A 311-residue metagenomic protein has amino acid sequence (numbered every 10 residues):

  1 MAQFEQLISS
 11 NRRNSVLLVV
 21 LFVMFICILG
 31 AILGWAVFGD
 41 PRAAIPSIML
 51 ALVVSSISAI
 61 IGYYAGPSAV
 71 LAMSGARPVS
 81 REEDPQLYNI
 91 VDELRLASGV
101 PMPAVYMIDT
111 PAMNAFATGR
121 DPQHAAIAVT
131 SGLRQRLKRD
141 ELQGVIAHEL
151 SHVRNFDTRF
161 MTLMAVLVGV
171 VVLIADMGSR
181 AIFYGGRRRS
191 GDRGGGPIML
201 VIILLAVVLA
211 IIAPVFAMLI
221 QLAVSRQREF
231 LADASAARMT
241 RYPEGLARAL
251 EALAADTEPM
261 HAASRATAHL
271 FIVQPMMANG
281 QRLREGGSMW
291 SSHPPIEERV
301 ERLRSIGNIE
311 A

Functional and structural regions predicted by a protein language model:
M1-M24, A36-D40, I45-M49, V53-I202 (+1 more regions): Polar-ligand-bearing catalytic/cofactor-coordination segments of membrane-embedded or membrane-tethered inner-membrane
I26-G34: N-terminal signal sequences
A206, A210-V215: Hydrophobic alpha-helical transmembrane segments of polytopic membrane proteins
